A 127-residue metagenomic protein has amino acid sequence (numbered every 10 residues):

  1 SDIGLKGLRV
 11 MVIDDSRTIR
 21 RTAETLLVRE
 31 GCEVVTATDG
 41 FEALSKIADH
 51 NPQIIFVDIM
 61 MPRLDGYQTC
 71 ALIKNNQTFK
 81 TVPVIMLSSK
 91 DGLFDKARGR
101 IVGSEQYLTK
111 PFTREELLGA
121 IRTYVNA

Functional and structural regions predicted by a protein language model:
R21-T25, R29: Charged docking surfaces used in two-component/phosphorelay signaling
G31-T38, K46, L108: Short hydrophobic/Thr-rich beta-strand motif most characteristic of the beta2 strand and flanking loop of CheY-like
H50-F56: Active-site beta3 strand of CheY-like receiver
M61: Receiver (REC) domain active-site loop signature in two-component systems and cognate sites in sensor histidine kinases
F112-I121: C-terminal output helix
